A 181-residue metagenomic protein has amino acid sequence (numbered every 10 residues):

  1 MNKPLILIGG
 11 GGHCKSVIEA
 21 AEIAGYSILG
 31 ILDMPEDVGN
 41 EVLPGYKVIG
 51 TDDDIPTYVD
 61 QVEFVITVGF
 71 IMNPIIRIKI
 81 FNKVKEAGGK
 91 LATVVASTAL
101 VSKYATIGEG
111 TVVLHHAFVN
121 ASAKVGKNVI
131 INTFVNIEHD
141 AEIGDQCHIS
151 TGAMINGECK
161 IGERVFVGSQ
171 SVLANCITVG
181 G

Functional and structural regions predicted by a protein language model:
M1-L43, I49-T51, P56-T57: Hydrophobic, well-ordered beta-alpha structural blocks that scaffold small-molecule cofactor pockets
N2-K3, I28, V59-Q61, G88 (+4 more regions): A general structural motif
G12-H13, M72-I75, T106: Short alpha-helical
K15-E19, I75, D145: Alpha-helical elements of the RecA-like P-loop NTPase motor core of helicases
I18-A20, R77-I80, V125: Short amphipathic alpha-helical segments
G39-L100: Phosphate-bearing ligand-interacting subdomains that bind or position ATP/ADP/UDP/GDP/NAD(P) or nucleotide-linked
T93-G181: Structural signal for interior beta-strand "rungs" in well-ordered beta-sheet cores of soluble enzyme domains
